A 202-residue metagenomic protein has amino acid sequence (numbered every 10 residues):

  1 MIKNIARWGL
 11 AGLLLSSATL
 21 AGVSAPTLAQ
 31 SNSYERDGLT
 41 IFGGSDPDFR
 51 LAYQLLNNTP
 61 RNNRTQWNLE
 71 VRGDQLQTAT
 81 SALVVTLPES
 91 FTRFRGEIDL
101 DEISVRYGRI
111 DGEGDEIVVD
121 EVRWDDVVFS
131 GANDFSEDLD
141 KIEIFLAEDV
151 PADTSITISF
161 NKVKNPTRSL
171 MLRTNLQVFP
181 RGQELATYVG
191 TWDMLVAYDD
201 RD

Functional and structural regions predicted by a protein language model:
M1-L13: Bacterial N-terminal signal peptides that target proteins for export
S16-P26: C-terminal segment of classical bacterial N-terminal signal peptides
Q30-L76, M194, Y198-D202: Serine/threonine-rich, low-complexity linker/repeat segments that form flexible spacers/stalks
L56-N58, R72, D126-D134, F145-E148: Beta-strand-rich interaction surfaces with strong enrichment in secreted/lumenal proteins
A82-D120: Solvent-exposed beta-hairpin/edge-strand motifs
G114-E143: Short beta-strand and strand-turn-strand segments in soluble, beta-rich domains
E143-T167: Low-complexity, intrinsically disordered segments enriched in Ser/Thr together with acidic residues
K162-D202: Helix-rich interaction surfaces within compact, conserved domain-sized segments that mediate assembly or partner
